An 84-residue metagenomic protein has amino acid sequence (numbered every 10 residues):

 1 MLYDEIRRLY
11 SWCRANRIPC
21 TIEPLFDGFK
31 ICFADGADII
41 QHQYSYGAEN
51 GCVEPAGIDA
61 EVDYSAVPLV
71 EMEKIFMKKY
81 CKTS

Functional and structural regions predicted by a protein language model:
M1-S84: Catalytic phosphate/metal-binding cores of nucleic-acid and nucleotide-processing enzymes, i.e., regions that mediate
